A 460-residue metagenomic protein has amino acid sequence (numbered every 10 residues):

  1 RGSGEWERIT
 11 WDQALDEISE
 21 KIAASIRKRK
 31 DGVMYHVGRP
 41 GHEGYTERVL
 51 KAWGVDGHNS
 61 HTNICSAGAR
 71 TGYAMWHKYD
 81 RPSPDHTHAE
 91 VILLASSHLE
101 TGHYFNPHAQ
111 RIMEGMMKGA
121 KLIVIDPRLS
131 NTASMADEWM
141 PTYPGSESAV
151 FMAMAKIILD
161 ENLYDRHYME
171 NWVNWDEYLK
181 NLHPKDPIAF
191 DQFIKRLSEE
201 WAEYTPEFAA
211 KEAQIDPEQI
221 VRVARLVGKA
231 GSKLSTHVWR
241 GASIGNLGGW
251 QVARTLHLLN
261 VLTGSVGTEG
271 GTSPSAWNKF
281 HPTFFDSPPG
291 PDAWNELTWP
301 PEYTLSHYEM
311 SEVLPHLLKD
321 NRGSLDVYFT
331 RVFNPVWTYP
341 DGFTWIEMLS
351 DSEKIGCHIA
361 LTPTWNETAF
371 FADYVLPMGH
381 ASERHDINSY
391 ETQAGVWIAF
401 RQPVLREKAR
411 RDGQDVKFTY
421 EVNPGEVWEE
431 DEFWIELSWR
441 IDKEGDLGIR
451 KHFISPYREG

Functional and structural regions predicted by a protein language model:
G2, A95-S97, M135-A136, D186-D191 (+3 more regions): Flexible glycine/proline-enriched surface loops and loop-helix/loop-strand junctions
D12-V33, P82-V91, E200, V221-T236 (+1 more regions): Glycine-rich phosphate/diphosphate-binding loops that line cofactor/substrate pockets in enzymes
V33-G41, A209-I215, W239-L247, K279-F280 (+1 more regions): Conserved short loop/turn motifs at secondary-structure junctions
R39-P40, N171-D176, L226, G241 (+2 more regions): A glycine-rich phosphate-binding loop feature that marks nucleotide/adenosyl-phosphate handling sites
T46-E114, K118-I125, A149-M152, H257-Y374 (+2 more regions): Extended redox/cofactor-interaction regions of prokaryotic respiratory oxidoreductases
G119-I123, R128-G231: Long, well-ordered, tryptophan-enriched scaffold segments
Y164-H167, I220-V221, L234-T236, G264-S275 (+5 more regions): Acidic/polar loop patches that form or flank catalytic/metal-binding clefts of enzymes that bind anionic ligands
Q402-G460: Long, C-terminal catalytic modules of enzymes
